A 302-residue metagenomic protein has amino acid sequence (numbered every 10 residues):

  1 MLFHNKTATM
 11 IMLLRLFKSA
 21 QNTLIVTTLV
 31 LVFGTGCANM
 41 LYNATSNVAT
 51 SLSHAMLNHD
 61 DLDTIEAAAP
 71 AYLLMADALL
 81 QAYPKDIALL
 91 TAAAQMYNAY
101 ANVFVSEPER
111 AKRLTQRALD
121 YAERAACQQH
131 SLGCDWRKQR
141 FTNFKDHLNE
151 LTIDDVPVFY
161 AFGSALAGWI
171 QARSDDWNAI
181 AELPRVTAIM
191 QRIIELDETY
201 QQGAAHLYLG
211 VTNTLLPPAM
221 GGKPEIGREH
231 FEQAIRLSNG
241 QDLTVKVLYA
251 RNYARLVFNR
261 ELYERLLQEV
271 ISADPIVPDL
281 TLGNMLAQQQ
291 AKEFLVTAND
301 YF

Functional and structural regions predicted by a protein language model:
N5-I25: Bacterial N-terminal signal peptides that target proteins for export
L31-H59: Bacterial Sec signal peptide processing site at the extreme N-terminus
M56-A88: Post-signal-peptide N-terminal segment of Sec-exported extracytoplasmic proteins
A94, N98-P108, G168-N178, V211-G221 (+2 more regions): Short coil/turn linking the two alpha-helices of tandem helical-hairpin repeats
K112-A126, I226-R228, E264-I276: TPR/TPR-like (Sel1-like) alpha-helical repeat modules
T142-T244: Extended amphipathic alpha-helical interaction segments
R265-L266, I276-F302: Terminal, low-structured helical/coil segments at or just beyond the last alpha-helical repeat
